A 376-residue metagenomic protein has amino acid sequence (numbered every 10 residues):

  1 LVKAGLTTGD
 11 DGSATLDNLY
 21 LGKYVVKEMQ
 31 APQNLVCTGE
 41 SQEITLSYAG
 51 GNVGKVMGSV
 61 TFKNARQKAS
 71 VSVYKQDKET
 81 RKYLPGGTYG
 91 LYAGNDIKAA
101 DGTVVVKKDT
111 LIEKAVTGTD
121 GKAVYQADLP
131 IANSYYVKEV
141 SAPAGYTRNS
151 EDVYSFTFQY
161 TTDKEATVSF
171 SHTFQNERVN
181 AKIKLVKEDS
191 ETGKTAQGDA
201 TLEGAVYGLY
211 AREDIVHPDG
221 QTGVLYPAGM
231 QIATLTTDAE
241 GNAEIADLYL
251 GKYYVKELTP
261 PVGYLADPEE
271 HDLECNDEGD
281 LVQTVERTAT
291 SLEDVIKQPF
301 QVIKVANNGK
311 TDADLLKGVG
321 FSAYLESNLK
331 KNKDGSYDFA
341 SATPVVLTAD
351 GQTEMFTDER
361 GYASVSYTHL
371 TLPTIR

Functional and structural regions predicted by a protein language model:
L1-L370, R376: Solvent-exposed loop/turn and edge beta-strand elements of beta-rich ligand-binding domains
